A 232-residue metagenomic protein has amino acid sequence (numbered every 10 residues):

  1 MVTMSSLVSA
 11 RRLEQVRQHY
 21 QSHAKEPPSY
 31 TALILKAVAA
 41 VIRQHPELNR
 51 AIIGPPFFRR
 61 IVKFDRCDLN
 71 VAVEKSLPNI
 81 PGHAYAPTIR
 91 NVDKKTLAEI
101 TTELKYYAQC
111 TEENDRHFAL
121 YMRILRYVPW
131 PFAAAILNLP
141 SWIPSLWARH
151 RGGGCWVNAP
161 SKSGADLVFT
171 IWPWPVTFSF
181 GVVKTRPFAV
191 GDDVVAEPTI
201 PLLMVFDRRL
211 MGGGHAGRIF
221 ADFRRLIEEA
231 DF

Functional and structural regions predicted by a protein language model:
M1-F232: C-terminal catalytic/motor cores of large multi-domain enzyme assemblies
